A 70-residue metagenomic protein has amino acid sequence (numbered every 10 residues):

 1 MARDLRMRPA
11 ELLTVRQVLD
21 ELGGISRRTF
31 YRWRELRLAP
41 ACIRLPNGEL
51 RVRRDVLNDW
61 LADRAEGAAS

Functional and structural regions predicted by a protein language model:
M1-R32, A62-D63: Polyanion-binding surface elements
R16, R54-D55: Structural detector for helix-capping/boundary residues
L22-R51: Major-groove DNA-recognition helix of helix-turn-helix-type DNA-binding domains
D55-S70: A short, Lys/Arg-enriched interface patch at domain edges and termini
